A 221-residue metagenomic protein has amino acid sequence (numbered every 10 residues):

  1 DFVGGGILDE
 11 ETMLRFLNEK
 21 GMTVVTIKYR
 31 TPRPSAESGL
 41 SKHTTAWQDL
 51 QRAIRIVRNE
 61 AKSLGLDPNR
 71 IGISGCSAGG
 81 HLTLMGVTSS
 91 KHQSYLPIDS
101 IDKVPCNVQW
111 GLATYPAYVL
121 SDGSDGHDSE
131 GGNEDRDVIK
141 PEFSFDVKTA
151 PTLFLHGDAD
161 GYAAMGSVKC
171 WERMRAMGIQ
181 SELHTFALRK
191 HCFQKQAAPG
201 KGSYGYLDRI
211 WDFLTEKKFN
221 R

Functional and structural regions predicted by a protein language model:
D1-G4, D158: Active-site glycine-rich loops that stabilize anionic/oxyanionic intermediates across multiple enzyme folds
I7-T26: Short amphipathic alpha-helix adjacent to the substrate-entry channel of hydrolases
L40-S63, G205-R209: Alpha/beta-hydrolase active-site loop
R52-P141: Primarily recognizes the serine-hydrolase "nucleophile elbow" in alpha/beta-hydrolase and SGNH/GDSL folds
K148, L153-H156: Short beta-strand/loop motif that positions the catalytic acidic residue of the alpha/beta-hydrolase fold
D158-G161, L188-K190: Acidic beta-to-alpha connecting loop that harbors the catalytic carboxylate
G161-V168: Conserved alpha/beta-hydrolase "acid-adjacent" motif
V168-W171, R175-R221: C-terminal catalytic histidine-bearing segment of alpha/beta-hydrolase fold enzymes
